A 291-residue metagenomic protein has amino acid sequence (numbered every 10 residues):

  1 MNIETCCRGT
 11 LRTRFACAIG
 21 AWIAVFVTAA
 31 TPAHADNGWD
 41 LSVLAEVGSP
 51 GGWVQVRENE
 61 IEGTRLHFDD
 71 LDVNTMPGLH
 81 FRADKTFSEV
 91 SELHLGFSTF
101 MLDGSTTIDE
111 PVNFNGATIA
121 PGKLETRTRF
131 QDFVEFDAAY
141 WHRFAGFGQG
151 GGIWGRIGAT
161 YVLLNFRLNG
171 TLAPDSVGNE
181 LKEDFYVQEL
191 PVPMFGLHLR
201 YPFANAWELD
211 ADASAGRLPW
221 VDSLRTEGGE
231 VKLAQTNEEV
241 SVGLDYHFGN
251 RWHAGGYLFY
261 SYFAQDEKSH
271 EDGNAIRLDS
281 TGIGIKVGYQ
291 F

Functional and structural regions predicted by a protein language model:
M1-W39: Cleavable N-terminal export/targeting peptides
H34-F100, G288-Q290: Short glycine/proline- and aromatic-enriched beta-strand/turn motifs that initiate or cap beta-hairpins
H34-G38, S88-V90, A145-I153, F203-L209 (+1 more regions): Short loop/turn motifs that connect adjacent beta-strands in outer-membrane beta-barrel proteins
A45, F81-K85, F136-H142, I157-Y161 (+5 more regions): Residues on the lipid-exposed face of transmembrane beta-strands in outer-membrane beta-barrel proteins
G51-M76, T99-E135, Y161-L190, R217-S241 (+1 more regions): Extracellular/periplasm-exposed beta-strand and loop segments of Gram-negative cell-envelope proteins, dominated by
G150-G152, Q188-M194, Y201-E208, N237: Short gly/pro-enriched beta-turn/loop segments at secondary-structure junctions
L209-L218: Transmembrane beta-strand segments that form the barrel wall of outer-membrane beta-barrel proteins
R251-G256, F263-Q265, G282-G284, G288-Y289: Compact recognition or signaling/catalytic modules
